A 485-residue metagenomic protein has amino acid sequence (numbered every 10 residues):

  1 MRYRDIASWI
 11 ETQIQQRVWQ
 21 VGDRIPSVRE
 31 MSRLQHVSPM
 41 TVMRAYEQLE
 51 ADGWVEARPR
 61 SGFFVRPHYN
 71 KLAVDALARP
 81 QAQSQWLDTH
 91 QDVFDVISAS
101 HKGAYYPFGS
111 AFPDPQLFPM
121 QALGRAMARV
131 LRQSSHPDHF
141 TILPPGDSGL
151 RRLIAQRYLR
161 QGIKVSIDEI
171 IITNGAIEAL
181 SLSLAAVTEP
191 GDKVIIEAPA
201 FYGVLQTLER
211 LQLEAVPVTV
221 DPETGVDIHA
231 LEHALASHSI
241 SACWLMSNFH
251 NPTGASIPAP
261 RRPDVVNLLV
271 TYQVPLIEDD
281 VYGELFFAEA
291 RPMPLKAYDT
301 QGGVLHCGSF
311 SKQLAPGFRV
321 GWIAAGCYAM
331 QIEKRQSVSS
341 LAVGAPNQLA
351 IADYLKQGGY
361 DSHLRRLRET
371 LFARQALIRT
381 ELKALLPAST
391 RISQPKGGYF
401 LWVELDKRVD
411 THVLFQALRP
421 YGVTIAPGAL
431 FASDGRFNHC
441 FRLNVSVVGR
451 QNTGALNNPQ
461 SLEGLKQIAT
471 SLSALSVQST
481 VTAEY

Functional and structural regions predicted by a protein language model:
M1-A128, E333, S337-G344, D353-L355 (+9 more regions): N-terminal basic, amphipathic alpha-helical segments
E56-A57, V165, I425: Short beta-strand "wing" residues that participate in macromolecule-binding interfaces
R60, S166-I167, Q394-G398: Short Gly/Ser/Thr- and Asp/Glu-enriched loop/turn motifs at secondary-structure junctions
S134-Y272, I277, G283-Q301, L371 (+3 more regions): Conserved core of the PLP fold type I
T300-E369, S476-V477: Conserved core segment of the aminotransferase class I/II
F310, S389, G428-S433: Short, solvent-exposed loop/turn elements at beta->coil junctions and helix N-caps that rim active or binding pockets
E369-R379, R391-E404: Conserved glycine-rich beta-strand-loop-beta hairpin in the small C-terminal domain of fold type I
